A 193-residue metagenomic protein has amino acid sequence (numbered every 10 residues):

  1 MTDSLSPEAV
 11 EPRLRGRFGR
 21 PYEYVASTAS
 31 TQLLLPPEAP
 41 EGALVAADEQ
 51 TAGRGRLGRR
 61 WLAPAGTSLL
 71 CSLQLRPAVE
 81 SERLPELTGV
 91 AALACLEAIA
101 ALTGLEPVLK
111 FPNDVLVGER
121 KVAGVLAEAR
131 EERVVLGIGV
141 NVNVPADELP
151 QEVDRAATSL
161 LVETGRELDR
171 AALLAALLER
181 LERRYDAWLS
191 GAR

Functional and structural regions predicted by a protein language model:
M1-A101, D186: N-terminal lobe of the biotin/lipoate ligase/transferase fold
T2, S81-E106, V117-R193: Long, positively charged amphipathic alpha-helical accessory segments at protein N-termini or as interdomain linkers
P21, E106-V108: Residues at or immediately flanking beta-strands
A26, L109-F111: Short loop/edge segments at beta-strand edges and connector loops that shape dinucleotide/nucleotide cofactor-binding
Q32, R56, K110, R120-V122: Short beta-strand-initiation
